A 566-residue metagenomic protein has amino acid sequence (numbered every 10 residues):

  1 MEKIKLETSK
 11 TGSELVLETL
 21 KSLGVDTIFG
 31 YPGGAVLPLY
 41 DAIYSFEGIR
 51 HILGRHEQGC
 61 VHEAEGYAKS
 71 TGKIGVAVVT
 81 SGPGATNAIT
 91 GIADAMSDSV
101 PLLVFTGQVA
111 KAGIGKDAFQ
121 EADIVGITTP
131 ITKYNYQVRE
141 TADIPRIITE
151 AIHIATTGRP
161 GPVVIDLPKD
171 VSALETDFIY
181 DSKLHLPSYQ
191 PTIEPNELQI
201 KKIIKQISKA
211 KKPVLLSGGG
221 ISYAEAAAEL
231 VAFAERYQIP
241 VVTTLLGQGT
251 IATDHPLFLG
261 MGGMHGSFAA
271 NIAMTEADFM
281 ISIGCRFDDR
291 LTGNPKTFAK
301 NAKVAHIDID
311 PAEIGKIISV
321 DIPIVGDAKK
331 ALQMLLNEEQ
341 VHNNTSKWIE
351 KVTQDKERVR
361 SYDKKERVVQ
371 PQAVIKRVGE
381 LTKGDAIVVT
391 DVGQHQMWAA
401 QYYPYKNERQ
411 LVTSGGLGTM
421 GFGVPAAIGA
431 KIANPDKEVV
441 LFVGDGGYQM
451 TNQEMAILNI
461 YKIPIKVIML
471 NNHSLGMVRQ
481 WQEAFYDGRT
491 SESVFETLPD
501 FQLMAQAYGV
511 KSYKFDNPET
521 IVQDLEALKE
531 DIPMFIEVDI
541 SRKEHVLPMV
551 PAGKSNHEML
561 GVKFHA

Functional and structural regions predicted by a protein language model:
E2-E7, A142, N301-Q394, L503 (+4 more regions): Phosphate/pyrophosphate-binding active-site segments
E2-V341, R377, L381-G384, I457 (+2 more regions): N-terminal alpha/beta PP-like core and its mobile active-site loop of ThDP/TPP-dependent enzymes
S13-L17, K21-D26, L39-I43, T353-A430 (+1 more regions): Active-site diphosphate/adenylate-binding microenvironment
Y31-G33, I52-H62, A77-G84, R139-E140 (+7 more regions): Active-site nucleophile and cofactor-binding loops and adjacent substrate-binding regions of central metabolic enzymes
Y44-H51, K69-V76, Q401-G416, F485-D487: Glycine/charged-rich beta-loop-alpha catalytic/anionic-binding loops adjacent to active sites
E57, K116-D117, Q190-K202, G262-G266 (+5 more regions): A general structural motif
Q120, I460-P551: Thiamine diphosphate
F422, A426-K466, L470: Catalytic phosphate/nucleotide-handling subdomain of diverse soluble enzymes
